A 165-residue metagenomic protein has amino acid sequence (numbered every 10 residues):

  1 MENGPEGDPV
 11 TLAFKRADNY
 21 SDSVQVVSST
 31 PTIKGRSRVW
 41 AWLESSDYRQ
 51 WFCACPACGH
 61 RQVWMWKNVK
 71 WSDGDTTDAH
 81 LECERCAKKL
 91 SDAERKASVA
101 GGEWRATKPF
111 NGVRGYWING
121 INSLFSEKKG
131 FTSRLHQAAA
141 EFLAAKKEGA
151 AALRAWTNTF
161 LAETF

Functional and structural regions predicted by a protein language model:
M1-F165: Short, flexible loop motifs at catalytic/binding sites
